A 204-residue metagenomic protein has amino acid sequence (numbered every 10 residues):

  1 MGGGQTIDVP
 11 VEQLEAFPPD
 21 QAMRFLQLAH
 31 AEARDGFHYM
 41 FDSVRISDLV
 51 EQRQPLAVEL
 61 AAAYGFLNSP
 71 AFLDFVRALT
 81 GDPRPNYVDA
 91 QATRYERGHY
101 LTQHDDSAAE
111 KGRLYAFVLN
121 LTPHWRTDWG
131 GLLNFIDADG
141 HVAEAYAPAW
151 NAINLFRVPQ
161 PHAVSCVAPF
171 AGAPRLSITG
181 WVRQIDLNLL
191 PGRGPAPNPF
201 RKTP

Functional and structural regions predicted by a protein language model:
M1-N154, P159-P204: Fe(II)/2-oxoglutarate oxygenase catalytic core
